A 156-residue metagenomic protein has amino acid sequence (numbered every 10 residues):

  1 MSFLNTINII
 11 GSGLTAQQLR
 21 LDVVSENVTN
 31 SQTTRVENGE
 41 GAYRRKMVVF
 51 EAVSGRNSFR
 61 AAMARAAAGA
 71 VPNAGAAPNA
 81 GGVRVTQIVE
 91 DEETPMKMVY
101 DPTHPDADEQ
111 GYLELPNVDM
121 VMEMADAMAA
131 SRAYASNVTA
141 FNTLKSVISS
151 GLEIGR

Functional and structural regions predicted by a protein language model:
M1-R156: Amphipathic alpha-helical polymerization modules
